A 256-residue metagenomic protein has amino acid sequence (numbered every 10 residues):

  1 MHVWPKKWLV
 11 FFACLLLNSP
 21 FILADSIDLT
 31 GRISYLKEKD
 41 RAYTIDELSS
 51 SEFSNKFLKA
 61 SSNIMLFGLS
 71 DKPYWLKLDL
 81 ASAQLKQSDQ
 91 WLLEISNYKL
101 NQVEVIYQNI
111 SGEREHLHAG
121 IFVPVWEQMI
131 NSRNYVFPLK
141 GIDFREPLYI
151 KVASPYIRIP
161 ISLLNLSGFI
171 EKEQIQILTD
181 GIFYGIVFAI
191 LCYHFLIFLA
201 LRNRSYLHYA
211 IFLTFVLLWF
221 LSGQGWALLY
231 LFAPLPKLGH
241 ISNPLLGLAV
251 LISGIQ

Functional and structural regions predicted by a protein language model:
M1-L9: Bacterial N-terminal signal peptides that target proteins for export
H2, Y35, Y43, H116-H118 (+4 more regions): Histidine (H) residue identity feature
W8-L9, F57, L191: Hydrophobic alpha-helical segments and their boundary regions
L9-V10, R41: Intrinsically disordered, low-complexity segments enriched in glycine/proline and serine/threonine
A13-C14: N-terminal export/membrane-targeting signals
L17-S19: N-terminal signal peptide c-region/cleavage motif recognized by signal peptidases
F21-T179: Soluble non-transmembrane domains of integral membrane proteins
I170-Q256: Individual alpha-helical transmembrane segments in multi-pass integral membrane proteins
